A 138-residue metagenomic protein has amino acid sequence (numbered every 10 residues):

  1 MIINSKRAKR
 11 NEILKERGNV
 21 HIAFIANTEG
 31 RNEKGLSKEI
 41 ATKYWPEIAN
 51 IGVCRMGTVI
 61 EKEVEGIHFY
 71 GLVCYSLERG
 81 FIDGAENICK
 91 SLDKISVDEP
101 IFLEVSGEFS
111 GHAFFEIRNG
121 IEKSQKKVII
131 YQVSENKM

Functional and structural regions predicted by a protein language model:
M1-M138: Macrodomain-like recognition of ADP-ribose-binding/processing modules
